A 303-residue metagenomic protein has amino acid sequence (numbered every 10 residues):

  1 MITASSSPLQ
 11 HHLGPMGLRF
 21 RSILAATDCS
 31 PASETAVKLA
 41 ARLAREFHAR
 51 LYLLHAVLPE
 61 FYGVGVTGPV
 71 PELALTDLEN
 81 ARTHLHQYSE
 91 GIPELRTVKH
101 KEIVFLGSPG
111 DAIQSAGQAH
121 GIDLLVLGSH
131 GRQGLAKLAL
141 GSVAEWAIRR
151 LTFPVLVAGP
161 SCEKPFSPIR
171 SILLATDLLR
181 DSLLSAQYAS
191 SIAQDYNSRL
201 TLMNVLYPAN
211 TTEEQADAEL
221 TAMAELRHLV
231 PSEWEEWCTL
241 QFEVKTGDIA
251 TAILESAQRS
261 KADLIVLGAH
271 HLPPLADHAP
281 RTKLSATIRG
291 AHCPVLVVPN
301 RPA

Functional and structural regions predicted by a protein language model:
M1-L13, R19, R42, Q114-P165 (+1 more regions): Gly/Ser-rich helix-loop-strand patches that form or flank binding pockets for ribonucleotide-derived cofactors
H12-P71, R170-A216, L220, V230-E243 (+3 more regions): Small/aliphatic-rich secondary-structure junction motif
L75-H86, A216-H228: Short, surface-exposed alpha-helical segments at coil->helix boundaries
G91-V98, S232-W237: Short helix-capping segments at alpha-helix termini
K99-E102, V155, T239-F242, V295: Generic structural signal for residues in well-ordered beta-strands
V104-A112, V244-A252: Charged docking surfaces used in two-component/phosphorelay signaling
R227-H228, D248-Q258: A short, acidic, amphipathic alpha-helical segment used as a generic capping/interface helix at domain edges
